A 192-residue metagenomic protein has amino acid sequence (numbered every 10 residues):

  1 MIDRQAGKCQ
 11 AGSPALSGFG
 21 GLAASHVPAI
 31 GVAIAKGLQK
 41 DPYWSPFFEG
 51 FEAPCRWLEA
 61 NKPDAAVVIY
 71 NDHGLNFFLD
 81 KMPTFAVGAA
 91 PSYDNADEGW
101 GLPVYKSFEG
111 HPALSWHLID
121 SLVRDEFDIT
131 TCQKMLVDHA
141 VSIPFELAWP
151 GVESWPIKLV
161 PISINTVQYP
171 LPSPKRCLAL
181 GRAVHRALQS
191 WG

Functional and structural regions predicted by a protein language model:
M1-G192: Soluble secreted/lumenal catalytic domains with histidine-centered metal-binding or acid-base catalytic motifs
